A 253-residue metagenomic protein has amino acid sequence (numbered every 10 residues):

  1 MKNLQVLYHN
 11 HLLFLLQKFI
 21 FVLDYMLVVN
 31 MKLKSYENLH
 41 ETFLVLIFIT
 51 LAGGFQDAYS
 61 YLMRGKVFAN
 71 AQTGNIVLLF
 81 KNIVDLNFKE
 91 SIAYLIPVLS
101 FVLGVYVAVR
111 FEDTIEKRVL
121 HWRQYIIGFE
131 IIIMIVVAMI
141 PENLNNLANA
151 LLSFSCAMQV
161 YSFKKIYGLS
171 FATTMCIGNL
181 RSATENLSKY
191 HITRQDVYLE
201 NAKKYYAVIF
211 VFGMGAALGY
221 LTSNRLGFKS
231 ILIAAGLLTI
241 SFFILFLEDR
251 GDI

Functional and structural regions predicted by a protein language model:
L4-L15: Short hydrophobic targeting helices and cationic amphipathic motifs that mediate membrane/organellar targeting
F14-N30: Short, Lys/Arg-enriched N-terminal segments with co-localized hydrophobic residues within the first ~10-30 amino acids
L27-I253: Alpha-helical transmembrane segments of multi-pass membrane proteins
